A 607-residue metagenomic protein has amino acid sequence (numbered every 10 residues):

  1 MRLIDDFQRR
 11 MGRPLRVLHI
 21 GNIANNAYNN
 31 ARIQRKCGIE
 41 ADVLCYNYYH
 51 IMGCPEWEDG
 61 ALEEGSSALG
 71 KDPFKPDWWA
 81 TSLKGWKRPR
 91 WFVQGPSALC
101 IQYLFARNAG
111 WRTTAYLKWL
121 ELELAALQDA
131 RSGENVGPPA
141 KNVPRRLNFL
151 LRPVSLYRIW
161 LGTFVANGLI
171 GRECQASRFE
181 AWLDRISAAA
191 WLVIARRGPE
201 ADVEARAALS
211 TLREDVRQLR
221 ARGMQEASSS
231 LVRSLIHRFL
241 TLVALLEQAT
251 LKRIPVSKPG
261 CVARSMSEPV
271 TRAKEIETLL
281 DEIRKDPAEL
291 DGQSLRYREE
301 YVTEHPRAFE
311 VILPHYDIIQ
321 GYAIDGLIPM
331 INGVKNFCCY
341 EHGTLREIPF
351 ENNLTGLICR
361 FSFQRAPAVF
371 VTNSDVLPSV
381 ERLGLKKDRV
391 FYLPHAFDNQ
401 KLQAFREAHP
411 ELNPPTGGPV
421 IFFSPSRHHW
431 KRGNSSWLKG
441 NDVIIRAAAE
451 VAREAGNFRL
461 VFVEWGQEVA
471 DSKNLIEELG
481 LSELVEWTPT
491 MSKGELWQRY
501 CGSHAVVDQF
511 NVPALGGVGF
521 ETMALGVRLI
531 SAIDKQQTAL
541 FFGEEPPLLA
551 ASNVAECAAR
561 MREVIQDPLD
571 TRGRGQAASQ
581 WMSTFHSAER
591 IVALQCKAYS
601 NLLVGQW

Functional and structural regions predicted by a protein language model:
A41-N47, L279, D286-P287, I318-Q320 (+2 more regions): Active-site proximal beta-strand in glycosyltransferases
A190, T303-L313, F350-V371, S379 (+1 more regions): Membrane-proximal helix-turn-helix segments that form the acceptor-binding/catalytic region of lipid-linked
H342, Q364-P419, S424-R427: Donor nucleotide-sugar binding/catalytic pocket of nucleotide-sugar-dependent glycosyltransferases
F370, E411-K439, I445-E450, V461: Conserved donor-binding/catalytic core segment of Leloir-type glycosyltransferases
A470-T490, A505: Nucleotide-activated donor-binding/catalytic signature segment of Leloir-type glycosyltransferases, i.e., the conserved
C501-A514, V527: Acidic donor-binding loop of glycosyltransferase active sites
T538-R562: Change "using UDP/GDP/dTDP sugars" to "using nucleotide sugars
Q566-S600: A charged, aromatic-enriched C-terminal amphipathic alpha-helix characteristic of glycosyltransferases across folds
